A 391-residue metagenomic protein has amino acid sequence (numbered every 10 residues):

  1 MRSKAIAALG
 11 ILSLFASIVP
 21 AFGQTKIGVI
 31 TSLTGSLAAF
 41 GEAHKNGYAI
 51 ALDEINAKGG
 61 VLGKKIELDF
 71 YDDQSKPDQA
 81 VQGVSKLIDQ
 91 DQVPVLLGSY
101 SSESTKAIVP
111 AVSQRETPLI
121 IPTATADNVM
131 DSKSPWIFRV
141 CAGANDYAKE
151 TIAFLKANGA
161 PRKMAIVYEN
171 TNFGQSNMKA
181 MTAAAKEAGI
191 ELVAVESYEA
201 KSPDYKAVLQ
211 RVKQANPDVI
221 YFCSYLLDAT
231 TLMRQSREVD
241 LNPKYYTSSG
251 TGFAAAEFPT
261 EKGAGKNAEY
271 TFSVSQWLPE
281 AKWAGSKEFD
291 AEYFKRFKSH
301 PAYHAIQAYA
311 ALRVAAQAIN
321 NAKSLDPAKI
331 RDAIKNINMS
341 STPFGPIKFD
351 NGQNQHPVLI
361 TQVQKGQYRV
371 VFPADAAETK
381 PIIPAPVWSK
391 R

Functional and structural regions predicted by a protein language model:
S3-F15, F22-R391: Extracytosolic ligand-binding ectodomains
